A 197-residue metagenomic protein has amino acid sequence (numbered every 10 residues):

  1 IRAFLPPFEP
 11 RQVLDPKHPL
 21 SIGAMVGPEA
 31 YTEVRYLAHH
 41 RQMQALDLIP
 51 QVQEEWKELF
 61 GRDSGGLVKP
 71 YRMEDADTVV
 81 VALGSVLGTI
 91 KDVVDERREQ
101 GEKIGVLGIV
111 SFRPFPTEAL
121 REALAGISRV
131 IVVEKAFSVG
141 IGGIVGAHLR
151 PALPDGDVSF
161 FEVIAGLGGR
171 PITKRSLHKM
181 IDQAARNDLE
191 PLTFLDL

Functional and structural regions predicted by a protein language model:
I1-K69: Conformationally flexible catalytic loops at phosphate/diphosphate-handling active centers
I1-P19, A125-R129, V133-F137, I141 (+1 more regions): Terminal amphipathic helices with adjacent charged low-complexity linkers/tails
L48-G65, A82-I90, I109-T117: A general structural motif
Q51, E55, D92-V106, L153-G156: Short helix-loop-beta junction
E74-E102, F115-E122: Redox- and metal-dependent alpha/beta enzyme cores, enriched for Fe-S-associated oxidoreductases and cofactor-handling
Q100-R129, A136: Core nucleotide-handling region used for phosphoryl-transfer chemistry
K135-L197: Peripheral docking tails and interdomain loops at the edges of cofactor- or intermediate-handling domains
